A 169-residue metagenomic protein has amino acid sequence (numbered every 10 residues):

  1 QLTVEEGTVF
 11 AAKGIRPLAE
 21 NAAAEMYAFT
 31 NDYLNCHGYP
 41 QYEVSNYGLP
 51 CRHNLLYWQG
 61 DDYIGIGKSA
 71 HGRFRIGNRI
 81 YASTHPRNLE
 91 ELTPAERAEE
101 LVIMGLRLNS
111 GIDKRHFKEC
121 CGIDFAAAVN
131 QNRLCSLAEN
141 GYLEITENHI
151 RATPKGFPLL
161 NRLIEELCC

Functional and structural regions predicted by a protein language model:
Q1-A126: C-terminal scaffold of the Radical SAM
E96-I103, Q131, F157, N161: Non-catalytic, well-ordered alpha-helical scaffold segments
I123-A138: Short amphipathic alpha-helical interaction segments
A138-N148: A short, conserved structural fragment
H149-T153: Minor-groove-contacting beta-hairpin "wing" of winged helix-turn-helix DNA-binding domains
K155-C169: Short, amphipathic alpha-helical interaction segments positioned at domain boundaries
